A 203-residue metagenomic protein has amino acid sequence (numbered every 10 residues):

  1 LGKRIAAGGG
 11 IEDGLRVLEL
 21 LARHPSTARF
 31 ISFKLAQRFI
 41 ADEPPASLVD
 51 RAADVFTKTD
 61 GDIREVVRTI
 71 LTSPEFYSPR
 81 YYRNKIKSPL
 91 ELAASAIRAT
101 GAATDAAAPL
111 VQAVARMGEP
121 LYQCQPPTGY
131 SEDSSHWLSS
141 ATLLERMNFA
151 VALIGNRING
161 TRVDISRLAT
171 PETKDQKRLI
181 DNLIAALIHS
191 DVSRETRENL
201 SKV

Functional and structural regions predicted by a protein language model:
L1-F39: Nucleic-acid-contacting surfaces of polymerase cores and analogous helical-repeat interfaces
H24, A28, S32-T59, R68-V203: Flexible, low-complexity segments enriched for small/polar residues
